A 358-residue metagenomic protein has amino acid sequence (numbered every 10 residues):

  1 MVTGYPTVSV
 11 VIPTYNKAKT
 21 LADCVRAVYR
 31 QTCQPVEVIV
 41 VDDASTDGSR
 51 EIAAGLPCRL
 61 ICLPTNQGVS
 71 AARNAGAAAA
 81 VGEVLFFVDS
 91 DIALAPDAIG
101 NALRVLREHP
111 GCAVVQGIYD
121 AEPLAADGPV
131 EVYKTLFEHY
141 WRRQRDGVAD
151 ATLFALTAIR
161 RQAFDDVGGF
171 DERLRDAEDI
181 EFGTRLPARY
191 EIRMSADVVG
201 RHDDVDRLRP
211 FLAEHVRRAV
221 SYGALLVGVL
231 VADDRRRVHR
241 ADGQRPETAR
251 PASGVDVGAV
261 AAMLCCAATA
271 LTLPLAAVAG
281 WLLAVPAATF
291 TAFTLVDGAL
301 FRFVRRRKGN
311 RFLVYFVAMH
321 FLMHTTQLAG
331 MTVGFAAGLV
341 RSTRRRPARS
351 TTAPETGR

Functional and structural regions predicted by a protein language model:
K17-R30: Short, well-formed alpha-helical segments that are part of the catalytic scaffolds of diverse glycosyltransferases
A27, Q34, D42-R50, T65 (+1 more regions): A conserved acidic beta->alpha catalytic loop
G48, I92-V105, T184: Acidic donor-binding/catalytic loop of UDP-sugar-dependent glycosyltransferases, especially processive GT2
L63-A80, N101, F154: Glycine-rich, basic loop-to-helix element that forms the pyrophosphate-binding segment of sugar-nucleotide handling
L85: Short aromatic/hydrophobic "clamp" motif used to bind/position activated sugar donors
D97-P129, D203: Conserved donor NDP-sugar-binding/catalytic core segment of glycosyltransferases
Q116-Y119, E131-D150: Short, flexible, basic/aromatic active-site loop/helix in glycosyltransferases
R173, I180-E247: Catalytic donor/gating beta->alpha subdomain of glycosyltransferases that bind UDP-sugars
